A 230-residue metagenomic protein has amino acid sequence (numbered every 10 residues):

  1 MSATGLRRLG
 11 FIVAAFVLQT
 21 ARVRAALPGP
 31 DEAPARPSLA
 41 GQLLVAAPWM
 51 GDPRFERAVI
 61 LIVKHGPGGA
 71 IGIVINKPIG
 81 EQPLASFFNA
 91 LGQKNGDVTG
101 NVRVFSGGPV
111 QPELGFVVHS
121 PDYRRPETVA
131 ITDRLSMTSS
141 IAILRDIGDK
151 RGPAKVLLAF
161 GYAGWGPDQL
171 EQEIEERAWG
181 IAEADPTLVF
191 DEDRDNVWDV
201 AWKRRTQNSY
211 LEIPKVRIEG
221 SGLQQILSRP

Functional and structural regions predicted by a protein language model:
M1-G10: Bacterial N-terminal signal peptides that target proteins for export
G10-Q19: Bacterial N-terminal signal peptides
A25-P230: A short aromatic-anchored loop/beta-hairpin motif
